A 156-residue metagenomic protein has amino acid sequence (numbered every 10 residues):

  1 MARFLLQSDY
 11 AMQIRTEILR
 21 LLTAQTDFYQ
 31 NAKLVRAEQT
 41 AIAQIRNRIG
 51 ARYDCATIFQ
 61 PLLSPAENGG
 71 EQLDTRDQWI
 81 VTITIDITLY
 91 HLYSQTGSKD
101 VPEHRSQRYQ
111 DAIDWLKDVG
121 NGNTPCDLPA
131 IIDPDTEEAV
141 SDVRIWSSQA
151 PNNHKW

Functional and structural regions predicted by a protein language model:
M1-D77, E138-W156: Conserved short "hinge" loops at termini or chain/domain junctions
T40, Q44, I83, I87-H91 (+1 more regions): Generic beta-strand or strand-like secondary-structure segments
A51, L73-S94: Ordered, amphipathic secondary-structure segments that act as subunit-interaction surfaces in large macromolecular
Y90-W156: Short loop/turn elements at secondary-structure junctions
